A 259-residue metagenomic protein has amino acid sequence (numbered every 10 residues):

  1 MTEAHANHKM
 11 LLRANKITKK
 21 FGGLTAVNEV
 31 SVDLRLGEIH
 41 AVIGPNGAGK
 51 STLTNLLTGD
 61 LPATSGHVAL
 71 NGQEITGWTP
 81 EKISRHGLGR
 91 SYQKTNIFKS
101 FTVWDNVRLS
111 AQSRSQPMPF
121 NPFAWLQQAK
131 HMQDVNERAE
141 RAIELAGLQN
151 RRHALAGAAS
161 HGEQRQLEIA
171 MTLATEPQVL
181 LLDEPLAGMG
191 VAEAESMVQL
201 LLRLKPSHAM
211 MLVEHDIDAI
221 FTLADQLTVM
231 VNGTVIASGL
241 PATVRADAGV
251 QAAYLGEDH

Functional and structural regions predicted by a protein language model:
T2-H259: Glycine-rich phosphate-binding loops of nucleotide-dependent enzymes
